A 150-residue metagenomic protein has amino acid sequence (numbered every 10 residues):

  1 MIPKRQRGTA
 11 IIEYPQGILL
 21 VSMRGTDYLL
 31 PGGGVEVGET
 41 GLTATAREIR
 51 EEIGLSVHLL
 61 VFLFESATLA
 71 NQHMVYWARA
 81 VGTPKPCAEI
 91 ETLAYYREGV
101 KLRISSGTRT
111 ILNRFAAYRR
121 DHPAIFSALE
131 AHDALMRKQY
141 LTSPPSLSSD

Functional and structural regions predicted by a protein language model:
M1-I18: Conserved N-terminal beta-strand and adjoining loop/helix that marks the start of the Nudix/MutT-like hydrolase domain
I2-K4, T68-A70, C87-I90: A generic structural micro-feature
I12, V75-R79, A94-R97: Short, well-ordered beta-strand micro-motif
E13-E51: Conserved Nudix-box catalytic region and its N-terminal flanking loop in Nudix hydrolases and closely related
V35, V57, A80-V81, I90 (+1 more regions): Hydrophobic pocket-lining residues within nucleotide cofactor-binding pockets
G54-P84: Active-site segment of metal-dependent pyrophosphate-handling enzymes, primarily the Nudix hydrolase catalytic core
P86-I125, P144: NUDIX/MutT-family hydrolases
R120-S148: Acidic/histidine-enriched, glycine/proline-rich intrinsically disordered or flexible terminal extensions
